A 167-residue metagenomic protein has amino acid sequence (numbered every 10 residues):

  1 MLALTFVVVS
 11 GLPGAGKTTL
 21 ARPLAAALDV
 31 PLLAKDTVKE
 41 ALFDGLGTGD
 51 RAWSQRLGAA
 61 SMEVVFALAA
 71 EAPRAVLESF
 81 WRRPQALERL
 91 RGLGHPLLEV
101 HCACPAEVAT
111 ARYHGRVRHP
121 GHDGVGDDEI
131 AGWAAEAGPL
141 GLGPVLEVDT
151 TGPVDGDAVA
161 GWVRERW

Functional and structural regions predicted by a protein language model:
V9: Hydrophobic anchor at the beta1->P-loop junction of P-loop NTPases
L12: P-loop (Walker A) phosphate-binding loop of NTP-binding proteins
A15: ATP-binding Walker
T18: Walker A/P-loop
R22-A70: Conserved substrate/cofactor phosphate-moiety recognition/catalytic segment in nucleotide-dependent phosphotransferases
R56-L98: Glycine-rich phosphate-binding loop used to anchor ATP phosphates in small-molecule kinases, encompassing both
H95-H114, V148: Conserved phosphate-donor/acceptor-positioning beta-strand/loop module used by diverse small-molecule
R118-A160: Small-molecule kinase domains that catalyze NTP-dependent phosphoryl transfer to phosphate-bearing small molecules
